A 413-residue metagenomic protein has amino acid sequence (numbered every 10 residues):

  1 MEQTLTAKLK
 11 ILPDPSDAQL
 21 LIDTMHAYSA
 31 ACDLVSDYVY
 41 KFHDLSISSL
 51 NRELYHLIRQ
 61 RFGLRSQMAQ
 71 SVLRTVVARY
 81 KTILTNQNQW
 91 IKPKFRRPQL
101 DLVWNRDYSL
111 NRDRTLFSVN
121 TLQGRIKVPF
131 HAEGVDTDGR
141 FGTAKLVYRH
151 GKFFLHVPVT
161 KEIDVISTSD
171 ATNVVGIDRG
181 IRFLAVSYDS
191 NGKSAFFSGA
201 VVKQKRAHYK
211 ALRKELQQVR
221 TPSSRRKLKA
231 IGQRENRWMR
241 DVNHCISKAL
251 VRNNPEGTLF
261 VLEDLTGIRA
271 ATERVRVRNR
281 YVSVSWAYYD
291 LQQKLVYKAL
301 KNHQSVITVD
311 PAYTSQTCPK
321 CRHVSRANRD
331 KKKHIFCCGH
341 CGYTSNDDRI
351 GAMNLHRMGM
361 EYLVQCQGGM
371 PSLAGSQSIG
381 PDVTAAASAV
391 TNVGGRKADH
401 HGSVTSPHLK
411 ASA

Functional and structural regions predicted by a protein language model:
M1-R74: Gly/serine-rich nucleotide phosphate-binding loop at the start of the catalytic core of nucleotide/ADP-ribose-handling
P13, D170-D189, L295, D348: Gly/Thr-rich phosphate-binding beta-strand-loop-beta motif of the actin/hexokinase/Hsp70
S49-R149, Y281, S285: Acidic carboxylate diad motif detector
K152-V175, H334-C337: A short acidic-Thr-Gly-centered motif at the start of a beta-strand
H156-E162, I166-S167, R234-N253: Phosphate-interacting basic helix/loop segments used at nucleotide- and nucleic-acid interfaces
A185-R226: Metal-dependent catalytic core segments for phosphate chemistry
L250, G257-L265, I307: Short glycine-rich phosphate-binding loop at a beta-alpha junction
R280-V282, W286-A413: Positively charged, low-complexity nucleic-acid-binding target-recognition regions
